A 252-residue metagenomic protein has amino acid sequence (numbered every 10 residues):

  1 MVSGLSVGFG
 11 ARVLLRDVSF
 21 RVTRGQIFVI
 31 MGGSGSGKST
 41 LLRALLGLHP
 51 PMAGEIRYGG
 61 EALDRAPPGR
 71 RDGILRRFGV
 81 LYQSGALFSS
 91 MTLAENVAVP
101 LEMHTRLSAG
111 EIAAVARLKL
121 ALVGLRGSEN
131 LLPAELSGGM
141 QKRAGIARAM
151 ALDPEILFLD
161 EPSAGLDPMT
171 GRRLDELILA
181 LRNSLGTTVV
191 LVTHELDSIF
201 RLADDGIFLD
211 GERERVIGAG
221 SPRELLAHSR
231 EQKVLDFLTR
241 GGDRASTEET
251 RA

Functional and structural regions predicted by a protein language model:
L46: Helix-to-loop junction immediately C-terminal to a conserved catalytic motif
G54-A62: Conserved ABC transporter NBD signature motif
A62, A109-G127: Conserved ABC ATPase "signature" region
L63-G79, A109, L225-S229: ABC ATPase NBD coupling module
L132-L136, M140: Conserved ABC ATPase signature
A151-E155: A short, proline-enriched helix->beta-strand linker immediately N-terminal to the Walker B motif in ABC-type P-loop
L157-D160: Catalytic Walker B motif of ABC-type/P-loop ATPase nucleotide-binding domains
